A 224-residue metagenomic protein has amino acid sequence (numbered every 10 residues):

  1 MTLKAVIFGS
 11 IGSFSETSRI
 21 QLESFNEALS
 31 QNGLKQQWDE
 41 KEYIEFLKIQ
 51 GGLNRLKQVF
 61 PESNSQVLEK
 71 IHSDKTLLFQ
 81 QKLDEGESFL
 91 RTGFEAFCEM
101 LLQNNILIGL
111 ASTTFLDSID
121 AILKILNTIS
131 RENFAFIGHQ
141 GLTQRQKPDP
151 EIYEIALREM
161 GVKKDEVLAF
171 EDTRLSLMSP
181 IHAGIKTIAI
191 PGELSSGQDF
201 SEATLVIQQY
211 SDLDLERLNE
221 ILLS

Functional and structural regions predicted by a protein language model:
T2-L3, G9, F115-D117, A121-S224: Asp-based, Mg2+/Mn2+-dependent phosphohydrolase catalytic module
T2-T92, E99-Q103: N-terminal helical cap/lid subdomain that shapes the substrate entry/recognition surface in HAD-like hydrolases
S15, R91, G109-T113, F170: Active-site-adjacent beta-strand anchor residues
R19, Q37, E69, S88 (+4 more regions): Non-catalytic, surface-exposed connector residues within folded enzymatic/regulatory domains
F25, F94-K124, P180: Substrate-recognition element of Asp-dependent hydrolases with the DxDx(T/V) motif
L34, A111, A135-I137: Surface-exposed, interaction-prone regions with an acidic/low-complexity signature
G93-F94, T173: Amphipathic coiled-coil/heptad-repeat helices and related helical stalk/stem segments that mediate oligomerization
